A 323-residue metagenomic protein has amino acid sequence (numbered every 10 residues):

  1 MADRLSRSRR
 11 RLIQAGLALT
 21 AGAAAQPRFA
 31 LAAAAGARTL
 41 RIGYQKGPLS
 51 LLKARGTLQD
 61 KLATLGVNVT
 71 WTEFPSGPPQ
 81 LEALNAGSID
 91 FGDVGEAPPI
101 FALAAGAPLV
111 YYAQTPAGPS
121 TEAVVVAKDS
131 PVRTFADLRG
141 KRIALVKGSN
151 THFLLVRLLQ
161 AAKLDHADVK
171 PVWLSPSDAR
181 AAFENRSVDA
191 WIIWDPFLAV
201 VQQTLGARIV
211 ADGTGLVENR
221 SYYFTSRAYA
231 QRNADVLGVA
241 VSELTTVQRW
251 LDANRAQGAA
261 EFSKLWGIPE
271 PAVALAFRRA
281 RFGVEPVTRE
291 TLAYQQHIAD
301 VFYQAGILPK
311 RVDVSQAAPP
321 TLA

Functional and structural regions predicted by a protein language model:
R4-L5, R11-A33: N-terminal export signals
A33-D165, V172-W173, D189-I192, V210 (+1 more regions): Short, glycine-/small- and polar/acidic-enriched structural segments that line small-molecule recognition paths
G56, D60, E82, A86 (+11 more regions): Solvent-exposed, polar/charged alpha-helical surfaces in well-ordered, non-transmembrane soluble domains, broadly
L62, S88, D93, L103 (+9 more regions): Sec/Tat-exported extracytoplasmic proteins
N68-T70, H166-V169, W266-F277, P309-S315: Short, surface-exposed acidic
A97, P171-V172, S177-F262: Pocket-lining segment of extracytoplasmic ligand-binding domains
R232-I307: Secondary-structure end/capping motifs
F302-A323: Conserved C-terminal helix/tail region of periplasmic/extracytoplasmic solute-binding proteins
